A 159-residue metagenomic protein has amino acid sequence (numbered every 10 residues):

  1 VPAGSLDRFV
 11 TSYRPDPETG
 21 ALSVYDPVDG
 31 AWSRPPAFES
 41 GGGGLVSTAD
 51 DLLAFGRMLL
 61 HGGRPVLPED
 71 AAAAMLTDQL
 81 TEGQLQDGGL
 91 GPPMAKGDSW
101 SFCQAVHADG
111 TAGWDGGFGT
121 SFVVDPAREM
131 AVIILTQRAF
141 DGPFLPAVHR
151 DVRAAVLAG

Functional and structural regions predicted by a protein language model:
V1-A108: Short, surface-exposed loop or secondary-structure junction motifs that flank catalytic or metal-binding residues
L6-D7, F122, F140-P143: A short local loop/turn or secondary-structure capping micro-motif enriched for an aromatic residue
Q86-G88, L135-T136, F144-P146: Short conserved micro-motifs at the rims of enzyme active sites and ligand-binding pockets
A105, G113, V123-D125: Well-ordered beta-strand positions
G116-F118: Short, small/polar residue-rich loop motifs at catalytic or cofactor-binding pockets
F122-V123, E129-R138: Short, well-ordered beta-strand elements
A139-G159: Generic C-terminus detector
